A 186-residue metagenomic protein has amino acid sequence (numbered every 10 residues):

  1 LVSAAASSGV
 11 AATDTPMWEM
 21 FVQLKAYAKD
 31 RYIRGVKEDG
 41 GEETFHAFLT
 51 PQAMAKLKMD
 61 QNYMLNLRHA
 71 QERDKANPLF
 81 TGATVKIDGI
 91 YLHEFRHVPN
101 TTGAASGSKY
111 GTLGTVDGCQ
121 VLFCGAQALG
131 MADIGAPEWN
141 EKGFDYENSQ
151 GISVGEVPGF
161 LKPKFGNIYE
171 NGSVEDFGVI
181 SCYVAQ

Functional and structural regions predicted by a protein language model:
S3-D30, Q52-Q186: Sequence/fold signature of self-assembling virion shell proteins
R31-M59: Structured, hydrophobic secondary-structure cores that serve as assembly/anchoring elements
